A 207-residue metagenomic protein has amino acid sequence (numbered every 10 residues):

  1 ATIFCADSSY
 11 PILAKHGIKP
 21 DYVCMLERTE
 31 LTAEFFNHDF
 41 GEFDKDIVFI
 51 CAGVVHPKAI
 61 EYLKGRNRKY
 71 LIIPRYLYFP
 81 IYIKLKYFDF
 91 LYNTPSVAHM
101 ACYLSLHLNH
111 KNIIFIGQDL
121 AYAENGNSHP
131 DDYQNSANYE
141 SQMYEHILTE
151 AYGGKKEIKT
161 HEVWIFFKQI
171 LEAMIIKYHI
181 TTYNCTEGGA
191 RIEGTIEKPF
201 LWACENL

Functional and structural regions predicted by a protein language model:
A1-L207: Metal-ion/cofactor- or nucleotide/acyl-coenzyme-handling active-site neighborhoods
